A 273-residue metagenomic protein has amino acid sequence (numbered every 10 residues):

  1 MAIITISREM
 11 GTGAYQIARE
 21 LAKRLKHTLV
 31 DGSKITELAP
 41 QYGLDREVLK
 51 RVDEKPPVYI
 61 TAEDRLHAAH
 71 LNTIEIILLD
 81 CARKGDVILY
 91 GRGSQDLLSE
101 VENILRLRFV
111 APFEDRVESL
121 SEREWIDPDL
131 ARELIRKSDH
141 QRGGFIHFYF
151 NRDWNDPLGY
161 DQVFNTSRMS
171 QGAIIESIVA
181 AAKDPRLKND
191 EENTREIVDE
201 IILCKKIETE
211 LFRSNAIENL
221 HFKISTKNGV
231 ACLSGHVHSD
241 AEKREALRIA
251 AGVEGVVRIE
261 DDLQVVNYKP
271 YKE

Functional and structural regions predicted by a protein language model:
M1-I3: Extreme N-terminal starter segment of soluble prokaryotic enzymes
T5-R19: Glycine-rich phosphate-binding P-loop
T28-P40: Short beta-strand-centered segment that lines the nucleotide-binding/catalytic pocket of NTP-utilizing
L38-L89, I126: ATP-dependent small-molecule kinase phosphotransfer cores that center on conserved nucleotide phosphate-binding segments
R65, G93-Q95, M169: Short glycine-rich anion-binding loops that position phosphate/pyrophosphate groups of nucleotides and phosphorylated
C81, V87, G91-V101, L105-A111 (+2 more regions): RNA pseudouridine synthases
E100, A111-E114, E118-R123, S138 (+3 more regions): N-terminal targeting leaders
